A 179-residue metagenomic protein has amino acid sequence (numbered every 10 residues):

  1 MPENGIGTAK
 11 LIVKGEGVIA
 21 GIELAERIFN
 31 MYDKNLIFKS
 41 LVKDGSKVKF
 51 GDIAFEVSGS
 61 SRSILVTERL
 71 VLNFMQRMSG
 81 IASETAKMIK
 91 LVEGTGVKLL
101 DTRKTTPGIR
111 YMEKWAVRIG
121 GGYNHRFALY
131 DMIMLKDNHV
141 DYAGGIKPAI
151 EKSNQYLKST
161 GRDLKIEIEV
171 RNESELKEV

Functional and structural regions predicted by a protein language model:
M1-E178: Acidic/glycine-rich phosphate/pyrophosphate-binding loops and surrounding catalytic core that coordinate Mg2+
